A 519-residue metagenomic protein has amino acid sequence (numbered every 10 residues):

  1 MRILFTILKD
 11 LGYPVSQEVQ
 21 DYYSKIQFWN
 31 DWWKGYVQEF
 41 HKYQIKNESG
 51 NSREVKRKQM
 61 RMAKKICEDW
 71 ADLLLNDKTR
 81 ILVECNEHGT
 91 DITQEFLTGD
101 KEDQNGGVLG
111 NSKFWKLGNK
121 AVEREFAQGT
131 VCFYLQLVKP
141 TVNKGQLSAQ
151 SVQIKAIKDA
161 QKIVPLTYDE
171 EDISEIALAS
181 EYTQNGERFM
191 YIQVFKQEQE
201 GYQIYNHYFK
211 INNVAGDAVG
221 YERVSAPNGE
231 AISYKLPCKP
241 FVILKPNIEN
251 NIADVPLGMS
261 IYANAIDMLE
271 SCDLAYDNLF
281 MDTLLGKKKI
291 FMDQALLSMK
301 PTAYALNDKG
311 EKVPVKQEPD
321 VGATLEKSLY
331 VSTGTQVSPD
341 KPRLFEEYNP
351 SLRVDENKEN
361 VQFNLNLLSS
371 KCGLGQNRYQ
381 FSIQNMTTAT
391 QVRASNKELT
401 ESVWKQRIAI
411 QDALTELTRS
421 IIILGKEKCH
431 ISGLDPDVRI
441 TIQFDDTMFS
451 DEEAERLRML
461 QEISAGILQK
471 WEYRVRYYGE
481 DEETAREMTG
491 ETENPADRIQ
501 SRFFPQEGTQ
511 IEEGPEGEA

Functional and structural regions predicted by a protein language model:
M1-I173, P515-A519: Extended, helix-rich architectural segments
V19, K144-S151, S298-L325, T387 (+3 more regions): Charge-rich, acidic-biased intrinsically disordered regions
F114-G129, Y134, M281, R353-S450: C-terminal amphipathic alpha-helical
A121, L135-Q136, T283-F291, R378-I383 (+2 more regions): Short coil/turn segments at secondary-structure boundaries
A127, C132-I261: Extended, regular secondary-structure scaffolds
E230-A394, E398, T447: Extended, charged amphipathic alpha-helical segments
E356-V361, S450-A454, E462-Q469: Short acidic alpha-helix initiation/capping motifs at coil-to-helix transition points, especially at protein N-termini
R458-A519: Activation/maturation switch segments at domain boundaries
